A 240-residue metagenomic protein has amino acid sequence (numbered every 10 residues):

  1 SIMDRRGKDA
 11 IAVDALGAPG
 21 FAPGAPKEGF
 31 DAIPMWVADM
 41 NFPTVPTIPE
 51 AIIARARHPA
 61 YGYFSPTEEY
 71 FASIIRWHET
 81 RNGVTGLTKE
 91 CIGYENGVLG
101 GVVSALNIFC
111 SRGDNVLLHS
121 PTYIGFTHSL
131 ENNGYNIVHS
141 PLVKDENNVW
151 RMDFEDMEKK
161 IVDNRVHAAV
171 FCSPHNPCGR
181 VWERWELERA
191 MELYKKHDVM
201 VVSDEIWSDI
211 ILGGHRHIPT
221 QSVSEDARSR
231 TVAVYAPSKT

Functional and structural regions predicted by a protein language model:
M3-G97, S104: N-terminal small-domain helix-loop-helix segment of the aminotransferase-like
R5-K8, A38, V98, V143-D145 (+2 more regions): Short, solvent-exposed coil/turn elements at secondary-structure transition points
F42, S208-D209: Short, active-site-adjacent cap segments at secondary-structure transitions
R57, Y61-E192, D209-I210, G214-D226 (+1 more regions): Conserved core of the PLP fold type I
V201-V202: Residue-level marker for buried hydrophobic side chains located in beta-strands that build the well-ordered beta-sheet
E205: Walker B catalytic acidic pair
R230-T240: PLP-dependent aminotransferase class I/II
